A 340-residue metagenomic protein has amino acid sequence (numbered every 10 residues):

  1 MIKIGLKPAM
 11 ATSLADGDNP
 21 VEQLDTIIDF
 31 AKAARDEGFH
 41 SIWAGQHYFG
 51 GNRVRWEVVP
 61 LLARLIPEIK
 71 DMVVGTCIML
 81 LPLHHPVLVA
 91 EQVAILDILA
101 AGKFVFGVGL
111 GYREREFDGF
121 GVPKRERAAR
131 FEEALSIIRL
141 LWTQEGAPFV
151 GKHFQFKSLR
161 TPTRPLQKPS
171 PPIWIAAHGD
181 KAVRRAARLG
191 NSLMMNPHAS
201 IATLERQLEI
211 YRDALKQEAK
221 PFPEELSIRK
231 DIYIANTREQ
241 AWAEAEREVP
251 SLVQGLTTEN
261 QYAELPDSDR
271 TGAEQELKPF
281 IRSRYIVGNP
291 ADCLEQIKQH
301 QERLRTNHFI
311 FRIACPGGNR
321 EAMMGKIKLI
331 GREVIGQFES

Functional and structural regions predicted by a protein language model:
M1-V74, K168-P171: N-terminal beta1-alpha1-beta2 module of alpha/beta enzyme domains
I2-E22, P82-H153, L193, P197-E205 (+1 more regions): Flexible, glycine-rich active-site loops centered on histidine and acidic residues that chelate a metal or position
I4-P8, I42-A44, V74-T76, F104-V108 (+4 more regions): Hydrophobic faces of well-ordered beta-strands that scaffold small-molecule active sites in alpha/beta enzyme cores
L6-P8, T12, D36, E126-T161 (+2 more regions): An alpha-helical appendage that flanks or caps ligand/catalytic pockets
M10-L24, M79-V87, Q167-H178, I281-P290: Active-site mouth loops of central-metabolism enzymes
R35-D36, L62-D71, V93-F104, A187-R188 (+2 more regions): Acidic (Asp/Glu)-rich catalytic clusters
G38, L65, L96, I138 (+7 more regions): Conserved, mostly hydrophobic/aromatic
R55-T76, R130-A134, K328-S340: Alpha-helix-loop-beta-strand connector modules within alpha/beta enzyme cores
